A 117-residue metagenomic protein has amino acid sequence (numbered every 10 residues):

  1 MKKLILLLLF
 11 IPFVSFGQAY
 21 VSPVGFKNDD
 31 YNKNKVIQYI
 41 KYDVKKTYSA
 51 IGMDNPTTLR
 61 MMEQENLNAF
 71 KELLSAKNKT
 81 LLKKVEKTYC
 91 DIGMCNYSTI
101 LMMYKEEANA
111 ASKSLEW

Functional and structural regions predicted by a protein language model:
K3-G17: Sec-dependent N-terminal signal peptides
G17-F26: Cleaved targeting-peptide boundary
K27-K35, M53-T57, A76, M94-S98: Soluble non-cytosolic domains of exported or imported proteins
N28, Q38-D43, K105-W117: C-terminal partner/receptor-binding element of secreted or periplasmic proteins
Y42-M53, V85-M94: Short, recurring structural edge motifs at helix starts
N55-F70, N96-S112: Extracellular/lumenal glycan-associated surfaces
P56-T57, K71-K83, S112-W117: Short, tandemly repeated low-complexity microdomains enriched for cysteine and small residues
